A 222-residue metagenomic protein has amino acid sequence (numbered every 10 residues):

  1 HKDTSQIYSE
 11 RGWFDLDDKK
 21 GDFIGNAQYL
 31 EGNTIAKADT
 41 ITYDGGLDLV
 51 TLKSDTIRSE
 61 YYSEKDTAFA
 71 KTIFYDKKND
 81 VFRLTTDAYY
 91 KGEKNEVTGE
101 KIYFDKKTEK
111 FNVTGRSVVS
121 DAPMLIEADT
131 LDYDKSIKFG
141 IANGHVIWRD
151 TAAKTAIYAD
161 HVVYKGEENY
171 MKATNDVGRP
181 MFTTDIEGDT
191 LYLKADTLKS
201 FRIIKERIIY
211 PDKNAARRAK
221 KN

Functional and structural regions predicted by a protein language model:
H1-N222: Mature-chain termini and adjacent capping regions
